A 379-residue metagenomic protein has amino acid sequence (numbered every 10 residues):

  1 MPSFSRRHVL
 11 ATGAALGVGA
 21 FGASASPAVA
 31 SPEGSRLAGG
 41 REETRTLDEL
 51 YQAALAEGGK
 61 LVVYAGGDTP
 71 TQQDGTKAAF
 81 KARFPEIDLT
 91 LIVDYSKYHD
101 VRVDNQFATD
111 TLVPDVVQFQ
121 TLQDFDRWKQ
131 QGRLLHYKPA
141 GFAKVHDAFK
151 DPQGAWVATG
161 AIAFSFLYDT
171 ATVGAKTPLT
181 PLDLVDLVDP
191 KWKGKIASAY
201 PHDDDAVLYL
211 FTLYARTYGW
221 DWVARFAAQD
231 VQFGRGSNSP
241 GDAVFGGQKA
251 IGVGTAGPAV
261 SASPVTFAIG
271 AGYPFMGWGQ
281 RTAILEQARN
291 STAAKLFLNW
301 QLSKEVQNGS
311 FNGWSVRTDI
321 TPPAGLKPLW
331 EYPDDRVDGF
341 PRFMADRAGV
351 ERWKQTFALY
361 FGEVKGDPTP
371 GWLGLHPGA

Functional and structural regions predicted by a protein language model:
P2, H8-A28: N-terminal export signals
A23-L47: C-terminal segment of N-terminal export signals and the immediately downstream linker at the start of the mature
S35, E43, D338-A379: Conserved C-terminal helix/tail region of periplasmic/extracytoplasmic solute-binding proteins
L55-G59, K81-P85, D104, A108 (+9 more regions): Sec-exported extracytoplasmic/periplasmic mature domains
V62-K77, T90-D104, T111-Q248: Extracytoplasmic ligand-binding site segments that recognize negatively charged/polar headgroups
Q123-R127, F245, K249-A268: A ligand-binding cleft/hinge motif common to bilobed small-molecule-binding domains
D147-A148, A161-F164, A224-A227, F233-G234 (+1 more regions): Periplasmic-binding protein-like
Q280-D346, W372-H376: Mature extracytoplasmic/periplasmic domains
